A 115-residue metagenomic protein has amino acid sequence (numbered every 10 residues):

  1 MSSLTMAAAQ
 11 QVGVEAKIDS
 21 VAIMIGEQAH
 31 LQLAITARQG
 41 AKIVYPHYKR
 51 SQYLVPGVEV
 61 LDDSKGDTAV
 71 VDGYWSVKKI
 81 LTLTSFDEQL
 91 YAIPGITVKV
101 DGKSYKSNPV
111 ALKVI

Functional and structural regions predicted by a protein language model:
M1-S3: Bacterial N-terminal signal peptides
A7-I115: Surface-exposed interaction/ligand-binding surfaces
